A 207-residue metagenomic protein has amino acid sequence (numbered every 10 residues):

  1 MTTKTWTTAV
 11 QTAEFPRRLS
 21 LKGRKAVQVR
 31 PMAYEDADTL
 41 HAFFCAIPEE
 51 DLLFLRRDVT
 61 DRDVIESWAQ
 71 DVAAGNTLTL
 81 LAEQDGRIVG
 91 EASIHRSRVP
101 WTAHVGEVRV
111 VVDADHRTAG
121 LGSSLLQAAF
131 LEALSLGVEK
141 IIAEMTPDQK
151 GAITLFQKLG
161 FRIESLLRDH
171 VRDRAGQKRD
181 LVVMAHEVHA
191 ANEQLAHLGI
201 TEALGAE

Functional and structural regions predicted by a protein language model:
V27-T39, E187: A short beta-loop-alpha structural element at the N-terminal edge of CoA-dependent acyl/N-acetyltransferase catalytic
Y34, A42-R56: Helix-loop element at the rim of GNAT/NAT acetyltransferase active sites that forms part of the acceptor-substrate
R57-D115, L126, E187-H189: Acetyl-CoA-dependent GNAT
V112, T118-S135, T154-K158: Conserved acetyl-CoA-binding loop-helix of GNAT-fold acetyltransferases
R117, A143-I153: Conserved beta-strand-loop-alpha-helix junction that forms the acyl-donor binding cleft
A133-M145: Conserved GNAT acetyl-CoA-binding A-motif
I142-M145, Q157, R162-R179: Conserved catalytic-core motifs of GNAT/GCN5-like acyltransferases
D169-E207: C-terminal "cap" of GNAT-fold acetyltransferases
